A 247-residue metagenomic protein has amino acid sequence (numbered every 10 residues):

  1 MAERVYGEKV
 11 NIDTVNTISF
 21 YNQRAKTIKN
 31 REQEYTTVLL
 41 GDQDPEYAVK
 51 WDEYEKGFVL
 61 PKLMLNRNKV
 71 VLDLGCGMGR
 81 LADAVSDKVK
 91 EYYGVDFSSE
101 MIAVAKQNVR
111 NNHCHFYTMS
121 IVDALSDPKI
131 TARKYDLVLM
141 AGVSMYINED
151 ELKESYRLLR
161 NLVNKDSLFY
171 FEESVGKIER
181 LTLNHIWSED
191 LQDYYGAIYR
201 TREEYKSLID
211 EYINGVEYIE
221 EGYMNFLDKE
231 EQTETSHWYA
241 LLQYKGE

Functional and structural regions predicted by a protein language model:
M1-R67, L74-K129, I147-E154, L158 (+1 more regions): Class I (Rossmann-like) S-adenosyl-L-methionine-dependent methyltransferase catalytic domain, capturing the SAM-binding
L139: A conserved beta-strand element that flanks and buttresses the S-adenosyl-L-methionine
V143: Hydrophobic adenine-recognition pocket in adenosine-nucleotide-binding enzymes
N161-V163: Conserved helix-to-beta-strand junction in the class I
